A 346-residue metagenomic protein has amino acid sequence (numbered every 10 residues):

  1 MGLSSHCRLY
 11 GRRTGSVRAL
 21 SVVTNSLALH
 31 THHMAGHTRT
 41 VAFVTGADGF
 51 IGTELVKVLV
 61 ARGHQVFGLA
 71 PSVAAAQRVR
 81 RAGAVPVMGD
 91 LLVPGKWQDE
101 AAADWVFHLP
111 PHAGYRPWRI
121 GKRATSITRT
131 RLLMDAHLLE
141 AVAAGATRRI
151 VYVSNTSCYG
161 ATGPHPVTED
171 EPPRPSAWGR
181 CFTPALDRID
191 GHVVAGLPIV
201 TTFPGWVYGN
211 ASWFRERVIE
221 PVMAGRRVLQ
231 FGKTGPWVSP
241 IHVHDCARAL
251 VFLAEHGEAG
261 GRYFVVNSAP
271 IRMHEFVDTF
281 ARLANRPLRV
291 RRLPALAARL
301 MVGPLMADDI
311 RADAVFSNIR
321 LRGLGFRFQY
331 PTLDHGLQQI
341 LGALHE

Functional and structural regions predicted by a protein language model:
N25, H30-H32, P331-E346: Amphipathic terminal alpha-helices
G36, A249-L305, L341-E346: Mid/C-terminal beta-alpha module of Rossmann-like enzyme folds, strongest in SDR-family dehydrogenases/epimerases
A42-R62: N-terminal Rossmann NAD(P)H-binding glycine-rich loop of SDR-like oxidoreductase domains
T45, A124-T125, D135-A177: Conserved Rossmann-fold NAD(P)-dependent oxidoreductase catalytic core, especially the SDR/UDP-sugar
P71-L133, H137, A141: NAD(P)H-binding glycine-rich loop region in Rossmannoid oxidoreductase-like domains and their noncatalytic homologs
R129, A161-T202, W206: Catalytic helix-loop patch of NAD(P)-dependent Rossmann-fold dehydrogenases
G179, D190-W237, V243, F280: NAD(P)-dependent short-chain dehydrogenase/reductase
I219-V228, P236-P270: Alpha-helical substrate-binding/gating segment
